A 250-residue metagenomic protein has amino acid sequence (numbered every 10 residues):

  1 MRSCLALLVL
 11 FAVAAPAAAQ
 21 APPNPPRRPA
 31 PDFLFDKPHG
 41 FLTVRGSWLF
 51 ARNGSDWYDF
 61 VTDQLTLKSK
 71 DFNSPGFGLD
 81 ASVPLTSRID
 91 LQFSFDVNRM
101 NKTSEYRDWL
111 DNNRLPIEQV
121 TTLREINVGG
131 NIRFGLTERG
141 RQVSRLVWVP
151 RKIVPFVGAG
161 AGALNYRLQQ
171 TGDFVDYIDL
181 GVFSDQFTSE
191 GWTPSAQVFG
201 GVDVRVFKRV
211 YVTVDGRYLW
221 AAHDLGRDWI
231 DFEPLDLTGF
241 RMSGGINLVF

Functional and structural regions predicted by a protein language model:
M1-C4: Positively charged n-region of N-terminal signal peptides that target proteins for export
A14-P16: N-terminal signal peptide c-region/cleavage motif recognized by signal peptidases
A19-V83, L168, G245-F250: Short glycine/proline- and aromatic-enriched beta-strand/turn motifs that initiate or cap beta-hairpins
L34-L42, P75, S87-I89, R124-I126 (+4 more regions): Outer-envelope beta-barrel architecture signal
K37, R45, F174-I178, G201: Detector for outer-membrane/organellar transmembrane beta-barrel domains, recognizing the amphipathic beta-strand
G46-W48, S82-V175, M242-F250: Gram-negative (and chloroplast) outer-membrane scaffold detector with strong preference for beta-barrel transmembrane
A51-F72, V97-V128, L164-T193, A221-R241: Extracellular/periplasm-exposed beta-strand and loop segments of Gram-negative cell-envelope proteins, dominated by
D215-R217: Internal, hydrophobic beta-strand segments that form the core of beta-sheet-rich folds
